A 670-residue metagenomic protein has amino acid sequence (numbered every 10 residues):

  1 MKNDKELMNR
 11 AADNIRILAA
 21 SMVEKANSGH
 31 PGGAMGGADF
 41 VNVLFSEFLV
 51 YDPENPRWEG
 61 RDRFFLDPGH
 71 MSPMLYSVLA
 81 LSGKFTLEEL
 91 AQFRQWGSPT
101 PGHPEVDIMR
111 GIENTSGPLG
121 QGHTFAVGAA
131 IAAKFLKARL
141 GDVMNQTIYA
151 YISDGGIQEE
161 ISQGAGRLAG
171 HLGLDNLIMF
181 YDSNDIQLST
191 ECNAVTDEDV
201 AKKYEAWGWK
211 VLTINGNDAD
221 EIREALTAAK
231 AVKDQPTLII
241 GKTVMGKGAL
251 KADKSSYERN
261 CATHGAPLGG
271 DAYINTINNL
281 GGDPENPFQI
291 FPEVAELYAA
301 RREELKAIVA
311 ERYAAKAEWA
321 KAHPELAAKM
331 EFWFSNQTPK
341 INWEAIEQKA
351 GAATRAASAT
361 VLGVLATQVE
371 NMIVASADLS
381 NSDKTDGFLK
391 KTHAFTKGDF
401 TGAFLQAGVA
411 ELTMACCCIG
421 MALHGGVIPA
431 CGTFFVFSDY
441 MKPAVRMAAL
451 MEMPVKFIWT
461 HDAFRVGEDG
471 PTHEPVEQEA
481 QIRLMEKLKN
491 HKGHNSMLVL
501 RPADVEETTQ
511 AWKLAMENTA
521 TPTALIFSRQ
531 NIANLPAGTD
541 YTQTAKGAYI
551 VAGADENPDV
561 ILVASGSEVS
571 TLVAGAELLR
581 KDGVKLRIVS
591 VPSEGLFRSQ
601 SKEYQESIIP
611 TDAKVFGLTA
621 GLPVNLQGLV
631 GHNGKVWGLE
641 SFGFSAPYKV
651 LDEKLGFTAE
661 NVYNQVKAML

Functional and structural regions predicted by a protein language model:
M1-M35, I152, G156, E160 (+9 more regions): Conserved acidic/glycine
M1-T147, A295-E296, E303-T523, N531-A533 (+3 more regions): Thiamine diphosphate
Q95-D107, F125, I131, F135-N145 (+4 more regions): Thiamine diphosphate
I157-A165, T509: Acidic/histidine-rich catalytic neighborhood of metal-dependent amide-processing enzymes
